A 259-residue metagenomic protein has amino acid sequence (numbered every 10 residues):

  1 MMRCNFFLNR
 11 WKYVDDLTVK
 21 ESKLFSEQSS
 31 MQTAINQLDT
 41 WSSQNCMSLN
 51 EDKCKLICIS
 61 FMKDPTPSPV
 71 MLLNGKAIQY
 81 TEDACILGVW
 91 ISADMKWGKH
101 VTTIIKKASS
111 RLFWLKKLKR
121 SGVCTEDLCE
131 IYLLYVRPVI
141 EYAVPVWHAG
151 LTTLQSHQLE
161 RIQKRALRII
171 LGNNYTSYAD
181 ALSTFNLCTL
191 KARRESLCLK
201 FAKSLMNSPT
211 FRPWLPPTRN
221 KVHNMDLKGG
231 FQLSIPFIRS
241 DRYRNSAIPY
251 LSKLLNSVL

Functional and structural regions predicted by a protein language model:
M1-K20: Active-site palm subdomain of RNA-directed nucleic acid polymerases
C4-F6, G75-V146: Basic, alpha-helical interaction scaffolds
C4-F7, T152-L259: Short linear motifs embedded in intrinsically disordered, charge-biased segments
K23, T33-N36, S48-D83: Short, conserved micro-motifs composed of acidic
K23-M31, Q44-N50, Q79, D94-K106 (+4 more regions): Conserved, non-catalytic sequence blocks in retroelement Pol enzymes and Pol-derived host proteins
M31-A34, R111, I162: Hydrophobic alpha-helical membrane-association signature
S43, M47, F113, K117 (+3 more regions): Charged/polar positions within long, soluble alpha-helices
I140-T152, V258-L259: Short amphipathic alpha-helical interface patches used for protein-protein assembly/oligomerization
